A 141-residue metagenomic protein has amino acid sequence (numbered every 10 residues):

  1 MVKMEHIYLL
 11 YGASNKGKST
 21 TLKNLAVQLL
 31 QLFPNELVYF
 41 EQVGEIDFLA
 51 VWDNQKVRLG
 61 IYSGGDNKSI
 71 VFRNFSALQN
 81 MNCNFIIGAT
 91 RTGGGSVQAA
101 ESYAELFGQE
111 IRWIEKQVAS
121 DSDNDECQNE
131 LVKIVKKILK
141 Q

Functional and structural regions predicted by a protein language model:
M1-V2: Pre-Walker A adenine-sensing motif
H6-L29: Glycine-rich phosphate-binding P-loop
K18, S63-V71, N124-L131: Phosphate/oxyanion-binding active-site loops and adjacent basic polyanion-contact surfaces
L25, F75-S76, A100-Y103: Short, glycine/charged-enriched secondary-structure capping and boundary segments
L29, F33, A104: Active-site catalytic pocket residues across diverse enzymes, especially alpha/beta-hydrolases
P34-T92, V97: Conserved nucleotide-sensing/catalytic segment adjacent to the nucleotide-binding pocket in NTP-handling enzymes
F85-Q141: Replace "adjacent to P-loop NTPase cores in ATP/GTP-dependent enzymes" with "adjacent to NTP-binding cores
